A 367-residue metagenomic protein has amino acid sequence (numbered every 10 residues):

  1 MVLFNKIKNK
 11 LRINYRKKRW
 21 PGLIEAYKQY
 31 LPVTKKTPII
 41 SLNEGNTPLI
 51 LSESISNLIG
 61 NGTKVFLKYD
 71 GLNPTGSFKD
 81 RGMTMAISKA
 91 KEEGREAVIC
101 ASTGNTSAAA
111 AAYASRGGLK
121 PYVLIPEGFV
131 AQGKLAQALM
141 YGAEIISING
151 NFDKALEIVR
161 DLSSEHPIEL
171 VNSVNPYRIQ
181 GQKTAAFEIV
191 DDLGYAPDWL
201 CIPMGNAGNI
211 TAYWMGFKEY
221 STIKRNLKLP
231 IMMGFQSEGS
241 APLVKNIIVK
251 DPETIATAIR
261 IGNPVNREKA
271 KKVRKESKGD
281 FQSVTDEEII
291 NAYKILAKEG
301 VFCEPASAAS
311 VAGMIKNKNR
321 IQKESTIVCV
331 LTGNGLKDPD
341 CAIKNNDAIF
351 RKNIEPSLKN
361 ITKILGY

Functional and structural regions predicted by a protein language model:
M1-Y367: PLP-dependent amino-acid enzyme catalytic core
